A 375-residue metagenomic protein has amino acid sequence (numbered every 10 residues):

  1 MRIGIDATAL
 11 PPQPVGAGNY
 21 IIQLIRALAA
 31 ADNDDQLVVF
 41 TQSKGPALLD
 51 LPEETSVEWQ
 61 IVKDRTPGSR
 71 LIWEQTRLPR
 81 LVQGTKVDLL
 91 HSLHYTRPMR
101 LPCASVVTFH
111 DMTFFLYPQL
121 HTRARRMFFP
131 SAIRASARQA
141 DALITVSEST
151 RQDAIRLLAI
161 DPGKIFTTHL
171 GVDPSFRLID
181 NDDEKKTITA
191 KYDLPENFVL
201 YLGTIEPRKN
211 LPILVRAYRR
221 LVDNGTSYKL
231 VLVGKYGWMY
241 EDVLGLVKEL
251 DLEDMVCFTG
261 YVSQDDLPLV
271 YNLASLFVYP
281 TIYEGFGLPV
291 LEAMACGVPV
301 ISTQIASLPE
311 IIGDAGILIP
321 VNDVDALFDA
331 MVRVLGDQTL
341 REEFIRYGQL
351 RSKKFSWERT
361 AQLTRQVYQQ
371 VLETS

Functional and structural regions predicted by a protein language model:
M1-S375: Carbohydrate transferase catalytic cores enriched for Leloir-type hexosyltransferases
